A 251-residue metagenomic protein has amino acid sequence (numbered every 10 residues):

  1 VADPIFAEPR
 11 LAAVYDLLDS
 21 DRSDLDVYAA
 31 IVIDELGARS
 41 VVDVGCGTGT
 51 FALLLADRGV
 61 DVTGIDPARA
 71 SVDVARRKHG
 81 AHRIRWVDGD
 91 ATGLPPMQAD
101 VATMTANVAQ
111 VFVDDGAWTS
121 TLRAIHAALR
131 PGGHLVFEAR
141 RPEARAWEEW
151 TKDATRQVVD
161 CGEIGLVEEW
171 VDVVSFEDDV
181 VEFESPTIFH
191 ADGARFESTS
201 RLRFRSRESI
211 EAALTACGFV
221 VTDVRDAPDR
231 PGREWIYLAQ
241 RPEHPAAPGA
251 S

Functional and structural regions predicted by a protein language model:
V1-G37: Conserved class I S-adenosyl-L-methionine
R39-G45: Conserved class I S-adenosyl-L-methionine
G49-G93: Class I SAM-dependent methyltransferase SAM/SAH-binding core
L94-V101: A short acidic, Gly/Pro-enriched loop at the edge of an enzyme's catalytic core that lines a small-molecule cofactor
T105-N107: Residues lining the SAM
T119-P131: A short glycine-rich, Lys/Arg-flanked "PGG" loop and its adjoining helix->strand segment in the class I
V136-E211: SAM-dependent methyltransferase
R205-S251: C-terminal lobe and adjacent flexible extensions of AdoMet/dcAdoMet transferase-like proteins
